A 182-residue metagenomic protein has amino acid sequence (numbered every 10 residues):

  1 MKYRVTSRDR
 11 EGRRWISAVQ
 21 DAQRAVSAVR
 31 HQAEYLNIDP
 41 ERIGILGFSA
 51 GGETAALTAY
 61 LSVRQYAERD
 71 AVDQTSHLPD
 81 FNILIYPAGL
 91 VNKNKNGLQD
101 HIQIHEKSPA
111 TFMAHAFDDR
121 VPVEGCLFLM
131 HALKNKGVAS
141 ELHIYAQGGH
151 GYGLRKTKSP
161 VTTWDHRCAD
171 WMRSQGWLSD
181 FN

Functional and structural regions predicted by a protein language model:
K2-D9, A88, Y145-G148: Short beta-to-alpha linker loops that shape the active-site pocket of alpha/beta-hydrolase fold enzymes
Y3-D39, R155-V161: Catalytic nucleophile-loop/oxyanion-hole region of alpha/beta-hydrolase and closely related hydrolase-like folds
R14, N96, G125-C126, W164: Residues at alpha-helix caps and immediate loop-helix transition turns in enzyme cores, especially N- and C-cap
Q20-E106: Primarily recognizes the serine-hydrolase "nucleophile elbow" in alpha/beta-hydrolase and SGNH/GDSL folds
A25-A28, Q32-Y35, L61, A110 (+3 more regions): Structured segments of extracytoplasmic/periplasmic soluble domains in secreted or envelope-associated proteins
F112-H115: Short beta-strand/loop motif that positions the catalytic acidic residue of the alpha/beta-hydrolase fold
R120-F128: Conserved alpha/beta-hydrolase "acid-adjacent" motif
L127-N182: C-terminal catalytic histidine-bearing segment of alpha/beta-hydrolase fold enzymes
